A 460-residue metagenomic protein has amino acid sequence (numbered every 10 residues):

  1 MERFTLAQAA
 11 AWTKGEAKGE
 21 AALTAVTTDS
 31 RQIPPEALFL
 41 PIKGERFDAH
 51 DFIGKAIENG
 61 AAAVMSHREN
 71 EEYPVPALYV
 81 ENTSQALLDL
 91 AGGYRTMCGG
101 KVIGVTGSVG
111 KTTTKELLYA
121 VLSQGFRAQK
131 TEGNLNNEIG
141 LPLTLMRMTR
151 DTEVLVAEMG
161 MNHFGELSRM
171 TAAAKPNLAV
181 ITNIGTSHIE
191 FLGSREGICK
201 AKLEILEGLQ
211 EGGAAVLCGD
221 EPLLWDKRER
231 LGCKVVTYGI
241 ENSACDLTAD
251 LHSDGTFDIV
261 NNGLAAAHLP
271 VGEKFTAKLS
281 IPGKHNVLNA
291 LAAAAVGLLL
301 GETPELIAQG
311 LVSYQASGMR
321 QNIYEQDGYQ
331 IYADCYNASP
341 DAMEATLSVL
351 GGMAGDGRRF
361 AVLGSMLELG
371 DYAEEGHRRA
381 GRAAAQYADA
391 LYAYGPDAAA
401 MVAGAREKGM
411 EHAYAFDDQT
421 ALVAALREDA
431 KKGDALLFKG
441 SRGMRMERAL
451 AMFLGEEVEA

Functional and structural regions predicted by a protein language model:
M1-D89, P282, M353-A354, R382-A383 (+1 more regions): N-terminal leader/targeting and accessory segments in enzymes
Q8-A10, A86-G219, L223-L231, G297 (+2 more regions): Phosphate-binding loop of NTP-binding sites
A9, A37, A56, L90 (+15 more regions): Residue-level signal for inorganic ion chemistry
E16-V26, Q85-L88, N136-I139, M159-F164 (+5 more regions): Short gly/ser/thr-rich secondary-structure transition/capping motifs
G44-R46, S317, C335-K408, E459-A460: Active-site beta-alpha connecting loops in nucleotide-dependent enzymes
S66-P74, V180-Q330, G355-G357, R382-A385 (+2 more regions): Acidic, Mg2+-coordinating active-site environments of NTP-dependent enzymes
L78-N82, A413-L422: Short acidic-hydrophobic, aromatic-tinged amphipathic segments that line or gate anion-handling sites
V105, K111, G318-R320, G443 (+1 more regions): ATP-dependent carboxylate/acyl-activation modules
